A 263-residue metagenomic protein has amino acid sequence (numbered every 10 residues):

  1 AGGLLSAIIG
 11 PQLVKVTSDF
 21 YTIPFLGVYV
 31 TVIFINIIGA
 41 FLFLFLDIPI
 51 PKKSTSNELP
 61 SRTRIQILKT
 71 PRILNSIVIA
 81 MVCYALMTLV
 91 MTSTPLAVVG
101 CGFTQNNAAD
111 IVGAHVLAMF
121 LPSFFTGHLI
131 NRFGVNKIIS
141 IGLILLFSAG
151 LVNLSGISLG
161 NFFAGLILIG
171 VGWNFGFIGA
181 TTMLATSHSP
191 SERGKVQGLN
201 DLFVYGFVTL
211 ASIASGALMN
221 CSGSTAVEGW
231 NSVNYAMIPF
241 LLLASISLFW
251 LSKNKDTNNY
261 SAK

Functional and structural regions predicted by a protein language model:
V14, I33-K53, S247-S252: C-terminal membrane-cytosol helix-exit motif in multi-pass small-molecule transporters
K15-F34, A217-L241: A membrane-interface helix-boundary motif in multi-pass transporters
I48-I77, K263: Juxtamembrane intracellular "pre-TM" segments in multi-pass secondary transporters
K69-M87, I167: Pair of pore-lining "gating" transmembrane helices in MFS-fold secondary transporters
P122-V135, M219: Helix-to-loop junctions at the C-terminal end of transmembrane segments in multipass secondary transporters
K137-L151: Structural signature of the two symmetry-related core transmembrane helices
F175-S189: Intracellular juxtamembrane helix-capping segments at the cytosolic ends of symmetry-related transmembrane helices
S191-G223: A late C-terminal transmembrane helix in Major Facilitator Superfamily
